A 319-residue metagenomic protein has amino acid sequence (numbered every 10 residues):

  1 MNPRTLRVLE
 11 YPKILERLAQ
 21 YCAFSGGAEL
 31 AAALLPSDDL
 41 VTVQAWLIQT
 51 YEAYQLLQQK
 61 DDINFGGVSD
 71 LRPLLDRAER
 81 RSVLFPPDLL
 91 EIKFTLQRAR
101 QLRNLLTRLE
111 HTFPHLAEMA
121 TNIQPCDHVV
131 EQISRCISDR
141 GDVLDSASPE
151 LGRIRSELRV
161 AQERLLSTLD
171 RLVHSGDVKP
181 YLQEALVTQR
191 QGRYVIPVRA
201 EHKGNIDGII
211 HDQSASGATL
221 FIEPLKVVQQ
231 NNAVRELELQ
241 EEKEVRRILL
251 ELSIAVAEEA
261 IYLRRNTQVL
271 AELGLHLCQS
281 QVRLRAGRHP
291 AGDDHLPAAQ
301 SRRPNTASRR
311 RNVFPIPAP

Functional and structural regions predicted by a protein language model:
M1-I154, E259-Y262, N266-S280, A291: Conserved amphipathic alpha-helical "coupling/scaffold" segments that transmit conformational changes between domains
I14, E184, G192, I196-S216 (+1 more regions): Gly/Lys-enriched N-terminal cap/neck module of very large, oligomeric protein machines
P125-G141, Q229-L250: Extended, charged coiled-coil "arm/hinge" scaffolds of SMC/Rad50-like chromosome-maintenance ATPases and other large
G152-K203: Extended, Lys/Arg-enriched charged tracts that mediate electrostatic binding to polyanionic substrates
V178, T188-R193, H202-G204, Q213-S216 (+4 more regions): Short flexible coil/turn linkers enriched for glycine and charged/polar residues that connect secondary-structure
V198-H202, P224-K226, D293, I316-A318: Flexible glycine-/small-residue-rich
E238-E272: Non-transmembrane, heptad-repeat alpha-helical coiled-coil rod segments that act as dimerization/spacing scaffolds
Q268-P319: Conserved NTPase motor "head" modules and their coupling/switch loops across ABC/AAA+ ATPases, GTPases, and GHKL ATPases
